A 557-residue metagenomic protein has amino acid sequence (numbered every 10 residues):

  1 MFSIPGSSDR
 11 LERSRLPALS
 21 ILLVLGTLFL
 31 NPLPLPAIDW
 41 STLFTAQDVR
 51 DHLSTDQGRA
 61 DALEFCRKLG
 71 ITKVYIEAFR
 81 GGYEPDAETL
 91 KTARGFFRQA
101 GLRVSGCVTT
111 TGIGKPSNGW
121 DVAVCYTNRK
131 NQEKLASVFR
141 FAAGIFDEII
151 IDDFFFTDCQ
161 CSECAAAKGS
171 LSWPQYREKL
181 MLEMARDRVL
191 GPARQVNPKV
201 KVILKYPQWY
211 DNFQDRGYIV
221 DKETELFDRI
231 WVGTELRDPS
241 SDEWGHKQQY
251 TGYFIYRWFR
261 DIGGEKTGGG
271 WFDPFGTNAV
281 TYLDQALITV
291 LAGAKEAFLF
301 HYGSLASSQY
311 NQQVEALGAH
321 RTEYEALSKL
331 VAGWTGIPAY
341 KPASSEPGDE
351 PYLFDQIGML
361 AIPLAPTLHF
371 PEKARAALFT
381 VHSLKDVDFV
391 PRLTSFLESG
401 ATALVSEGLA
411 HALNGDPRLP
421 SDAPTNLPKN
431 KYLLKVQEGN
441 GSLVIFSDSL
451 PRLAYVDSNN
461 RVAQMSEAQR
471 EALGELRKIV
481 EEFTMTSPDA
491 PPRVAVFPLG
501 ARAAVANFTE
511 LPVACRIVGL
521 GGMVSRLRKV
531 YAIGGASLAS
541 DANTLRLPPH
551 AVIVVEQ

Functional and structural regions predicted by a protein language model:
I38-G58, L90-R98, R103-D147, C159-C161 (+1 more regions): Active-site-adjacent "subsite" loops/lids of carbohydrate-active enzymes
T45-L53, Y75-E84, S117-K134, G169-E183 (+6 more regions): The substrate-binding groove and active-site-proximal loops of carbohydrate-active enzymes, especially glycoside
R50-K68, N128-A142, N212-E223, A279-T289: Short, acidic/polar
Q57-G81, F141-I149, I230, A286-E296 (+1 more regions): Catalytic domains of carbohydrate-active enzymes, especially glycoside hydrolases
K68-R80, K134-Q175: Active-site groove signature of glycoside hydrolases
A78-I113, W173-V196: Aromatic-lined substrate-binding rim segments of carbohydrate-active enzymes
S117-D121, D147, D153, C164 (+6 more regions): Hydrophobic targeting/anchoring helices
L368, V381-Q557: A conserved amphipathic helix/loop scaffold that creates a polar/acidic microenvironment used either to coordinate
